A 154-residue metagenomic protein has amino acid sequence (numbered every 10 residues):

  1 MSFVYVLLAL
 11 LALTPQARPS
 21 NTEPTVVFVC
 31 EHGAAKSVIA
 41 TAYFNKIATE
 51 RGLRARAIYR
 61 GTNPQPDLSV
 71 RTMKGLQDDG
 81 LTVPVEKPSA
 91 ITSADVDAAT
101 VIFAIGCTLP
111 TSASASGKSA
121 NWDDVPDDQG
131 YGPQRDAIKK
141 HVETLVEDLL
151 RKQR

Functional and structural regions predicted by a protein language model:
F3-T22: Bacterial Sec-dependent signal peptides at the C-terminal "C-region" and cleavage site
R18-I91: Conserved active-site segments centered on acidic
Y59, A104, A120-D124: Structural signal for conserved beta-strand scaffold positions within catalytic alpha/beta enzyme cores
V96-D97: A short, aliphatic-rich alpha-helical micro-motif
T100-I102: Conserved acidic residues
A104-P110: Short, polar loop motifs at secondary-structure junctions
P110-R154: Phosphate-binding/catalytic loops
